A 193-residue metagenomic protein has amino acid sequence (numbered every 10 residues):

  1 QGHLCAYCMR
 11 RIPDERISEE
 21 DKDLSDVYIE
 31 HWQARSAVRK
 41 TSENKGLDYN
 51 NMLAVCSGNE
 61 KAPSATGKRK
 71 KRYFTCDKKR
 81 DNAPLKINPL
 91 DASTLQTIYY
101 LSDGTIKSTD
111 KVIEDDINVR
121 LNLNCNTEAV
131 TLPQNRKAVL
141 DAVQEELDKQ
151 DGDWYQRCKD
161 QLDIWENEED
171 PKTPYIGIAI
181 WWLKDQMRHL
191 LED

Functional and structural regions predicted by a protein language model:
Q1: Sequence/structural segment immediately N-terminal to covalent heme-attachment motifs in c-type and related
L4-R10: Local cysteine-cluster metal-coordination motifs and their immediate loop/turn environment, predominantly Fe-S cluster
R10-A54, G58-Y73: Histidine-centered nuclease catalytic patch
H31, C76, R136: Histidine-centered active-site/metal-ligand motif
N44, K86, P171: Conserved aromatic-histidine-acidic binding/catalytic patches
A65-E128: Long, low-complexity, intrinsically disordered segments enriched in glycines and aromatic residues
T109-D193: C-terminal, charged low-complexity interaction regions
